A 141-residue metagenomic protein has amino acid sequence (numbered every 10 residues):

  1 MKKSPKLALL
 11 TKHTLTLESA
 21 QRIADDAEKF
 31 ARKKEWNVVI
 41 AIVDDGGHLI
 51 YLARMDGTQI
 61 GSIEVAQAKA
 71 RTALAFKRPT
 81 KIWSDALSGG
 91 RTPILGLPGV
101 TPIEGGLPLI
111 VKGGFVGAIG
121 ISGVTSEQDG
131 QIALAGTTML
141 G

Functional and structural regions predicted by a protein language model:
M1-G141: Flexible, solvent-exposed loop/hinge segments and secondary-structure transition points
